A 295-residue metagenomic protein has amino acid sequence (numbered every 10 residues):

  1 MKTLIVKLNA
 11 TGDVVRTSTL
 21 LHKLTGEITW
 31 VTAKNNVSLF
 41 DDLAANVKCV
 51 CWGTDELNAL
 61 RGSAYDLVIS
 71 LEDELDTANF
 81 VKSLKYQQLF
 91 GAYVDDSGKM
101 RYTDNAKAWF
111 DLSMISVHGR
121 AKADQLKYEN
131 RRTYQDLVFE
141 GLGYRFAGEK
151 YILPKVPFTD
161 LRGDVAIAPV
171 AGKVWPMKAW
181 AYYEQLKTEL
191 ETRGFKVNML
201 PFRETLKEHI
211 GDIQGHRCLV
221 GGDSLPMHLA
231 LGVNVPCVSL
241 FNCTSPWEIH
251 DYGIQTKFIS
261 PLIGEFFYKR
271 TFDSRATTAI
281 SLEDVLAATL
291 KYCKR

Functional and structural regions predicted by a protein language model:
M1-R295: Catalytic machinery of carbohydrate-active enzymes, primarily nucleotide-sugar-dependent glycosyltransferases
